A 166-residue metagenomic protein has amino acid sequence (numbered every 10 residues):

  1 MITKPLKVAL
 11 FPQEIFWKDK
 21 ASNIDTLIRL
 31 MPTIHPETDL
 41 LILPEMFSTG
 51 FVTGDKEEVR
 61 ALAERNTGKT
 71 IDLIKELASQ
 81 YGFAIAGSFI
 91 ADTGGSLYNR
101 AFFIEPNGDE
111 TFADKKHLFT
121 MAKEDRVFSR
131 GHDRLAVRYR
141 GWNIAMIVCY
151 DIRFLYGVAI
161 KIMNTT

Functional and structural regions predicted by a protein language model:
T3-L10: Extreme N-terminal starter segment of soluble prokaryotic enzymes
K7, P36-E37, N143, N164-T166: Short loop/turn motifs at secondary-structure junctions
P12-W17: Short polar catalytic/cofactor-binding loops
D19-N23, E124-D125: Short, solvent-exposed loop/turn segments at secondary-structure boundaries
K20, I28-P106: Cys-nucleophile CN-hydrolase/nitrilase-fold catalytic domain and related Cys-dependent amidase chemistry that acts on
S22-M31, F154-K161: Short, acidic/polar
D92-T165: Active-site catalytic loop in hydrolytic enzyme cores
